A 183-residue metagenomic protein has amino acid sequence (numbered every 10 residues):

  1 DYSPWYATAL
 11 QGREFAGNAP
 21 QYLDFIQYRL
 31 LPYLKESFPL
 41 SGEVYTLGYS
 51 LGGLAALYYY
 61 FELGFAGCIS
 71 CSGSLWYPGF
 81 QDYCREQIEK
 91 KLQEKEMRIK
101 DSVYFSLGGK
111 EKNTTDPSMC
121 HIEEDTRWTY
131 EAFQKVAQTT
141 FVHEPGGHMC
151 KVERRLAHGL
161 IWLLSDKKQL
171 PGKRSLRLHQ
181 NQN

Functional and structural regions predicted by a protein language model:
D1-N183: Non-catalytic cap/lid and distal C-terminal segments of serine-dependent acyl enzymes
